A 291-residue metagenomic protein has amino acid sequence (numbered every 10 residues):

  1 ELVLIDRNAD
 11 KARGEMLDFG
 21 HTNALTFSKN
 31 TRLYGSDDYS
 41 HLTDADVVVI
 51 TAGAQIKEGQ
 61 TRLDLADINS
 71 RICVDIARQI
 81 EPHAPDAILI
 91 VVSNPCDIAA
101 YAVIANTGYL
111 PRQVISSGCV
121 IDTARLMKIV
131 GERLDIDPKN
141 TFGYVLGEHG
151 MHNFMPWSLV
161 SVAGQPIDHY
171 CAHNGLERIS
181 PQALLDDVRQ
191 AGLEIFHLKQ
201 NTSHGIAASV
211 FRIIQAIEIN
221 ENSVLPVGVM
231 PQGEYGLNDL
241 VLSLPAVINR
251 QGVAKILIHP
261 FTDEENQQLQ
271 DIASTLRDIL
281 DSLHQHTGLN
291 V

Functional and structural regions predicted by a protein language model:
E1-V3: Short beta-strand element of Class I
I5-A45, D278-Q285: Conserved N-terminal Rossmann-fold NAD(P) cofactor-binding segment
M16-T22, A100-Y101, K128-V130: Short, well-ordered amphipathic alpha-helices
F27-I88: Rossmann-like NAD(P)-binding element
T61-K128: Rossmann-like NAD(P)(H) cofactor-binding subdomain of soluble oxidoreductases
T107-Q113, D122-V291: C-terminal substrate-binding/catalytic lobe of Rossmann-fold NAD(P)-dependent dehydrogenases
